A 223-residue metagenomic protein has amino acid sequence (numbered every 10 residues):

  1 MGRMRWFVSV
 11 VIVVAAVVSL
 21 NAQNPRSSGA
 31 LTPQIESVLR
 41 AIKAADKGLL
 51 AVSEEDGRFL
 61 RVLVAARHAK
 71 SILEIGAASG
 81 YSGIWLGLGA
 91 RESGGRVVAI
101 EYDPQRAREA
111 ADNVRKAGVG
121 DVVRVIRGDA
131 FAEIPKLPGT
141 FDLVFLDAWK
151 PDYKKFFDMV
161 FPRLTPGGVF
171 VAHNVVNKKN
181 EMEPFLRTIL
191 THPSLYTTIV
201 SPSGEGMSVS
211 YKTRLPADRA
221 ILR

Functional and structural regions predicted by a protein language model:
G2, W6, L20-F145, K150-V171 (+1 more regions): A short alpha-helical cap/connector motif
V8-S19: Bacterial N-terminal signal peptides
